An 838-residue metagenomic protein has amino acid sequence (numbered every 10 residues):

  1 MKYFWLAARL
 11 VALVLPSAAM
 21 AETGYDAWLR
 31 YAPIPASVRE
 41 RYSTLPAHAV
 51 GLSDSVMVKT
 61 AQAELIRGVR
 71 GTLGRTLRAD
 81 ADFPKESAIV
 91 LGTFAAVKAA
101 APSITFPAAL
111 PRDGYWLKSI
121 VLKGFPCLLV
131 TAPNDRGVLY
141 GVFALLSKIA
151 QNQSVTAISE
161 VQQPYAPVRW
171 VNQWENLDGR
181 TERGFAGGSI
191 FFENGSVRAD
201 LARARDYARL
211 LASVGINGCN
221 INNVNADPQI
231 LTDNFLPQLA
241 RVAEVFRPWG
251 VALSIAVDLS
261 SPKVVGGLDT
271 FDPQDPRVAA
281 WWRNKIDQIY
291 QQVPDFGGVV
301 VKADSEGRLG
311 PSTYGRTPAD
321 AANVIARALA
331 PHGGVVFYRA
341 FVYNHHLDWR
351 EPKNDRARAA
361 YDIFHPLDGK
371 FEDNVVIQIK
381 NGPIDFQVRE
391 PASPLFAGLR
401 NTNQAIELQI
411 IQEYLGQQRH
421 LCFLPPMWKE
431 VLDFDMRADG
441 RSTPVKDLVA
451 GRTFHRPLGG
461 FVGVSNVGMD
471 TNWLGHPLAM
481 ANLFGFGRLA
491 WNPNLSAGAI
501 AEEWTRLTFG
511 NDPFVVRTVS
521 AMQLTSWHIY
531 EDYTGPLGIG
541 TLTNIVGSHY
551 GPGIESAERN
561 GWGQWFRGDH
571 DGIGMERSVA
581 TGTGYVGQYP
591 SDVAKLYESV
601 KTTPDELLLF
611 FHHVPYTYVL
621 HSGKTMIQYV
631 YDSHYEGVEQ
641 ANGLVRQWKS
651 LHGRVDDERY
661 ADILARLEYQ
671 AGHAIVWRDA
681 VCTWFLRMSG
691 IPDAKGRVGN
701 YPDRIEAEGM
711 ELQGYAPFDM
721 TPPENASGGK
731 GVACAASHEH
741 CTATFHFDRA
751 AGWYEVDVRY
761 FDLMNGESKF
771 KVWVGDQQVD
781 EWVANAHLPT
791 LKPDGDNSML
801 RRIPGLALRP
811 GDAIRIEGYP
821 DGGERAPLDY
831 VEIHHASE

Functional and structural regions predicted by a protein language model:
M1-L10: Bacterial N-terminal signal peptides that target proteins for export
M20-V121, T156-A157: Acidic, contiguous N-terminal accessory segments
E40-V56, G188-F192, N222-N225, L620-I627: Acidic/histidine-rich, surface-exposed loop or edge segments in extracytoplasmic proteins
D54-E64, G68, I104-V300, A330 (+1 more regions): Feature activates predominantly on carbohydrate-active enzymes
L77-R78, N194-R198, D233, R241 (+2 more regions): Catalytic-core regions of glycoside hydrolase
S442-P702, C741: Catalytic domains of carbohydrate-active enzymes that cleave complex glycans
P692-E838: Extracytoplasmic
